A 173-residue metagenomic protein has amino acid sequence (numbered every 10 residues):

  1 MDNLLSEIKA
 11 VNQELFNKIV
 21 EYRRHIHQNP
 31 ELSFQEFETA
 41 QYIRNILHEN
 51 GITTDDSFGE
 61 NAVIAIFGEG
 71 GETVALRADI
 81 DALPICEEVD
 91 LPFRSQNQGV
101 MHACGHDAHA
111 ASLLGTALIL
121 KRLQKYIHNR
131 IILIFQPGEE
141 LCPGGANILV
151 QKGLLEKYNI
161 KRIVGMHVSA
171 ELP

Functional and structural regions predicted by a protein language model:
D2-H102, A111, L118-H128: Acidic/His- and Gly-rich active-site-bordering loop/insert found across diverse amide/peptide-bond hydrolases
V63, L83-I85, L91-M101, D107-A108 (+1 more regions): Histidine/acidic-residue-rich, glycine-tolerant segments that coordinate divalent metal ions
T116-A117, V150: Short, well-ordered amphipathic alpha-helices
